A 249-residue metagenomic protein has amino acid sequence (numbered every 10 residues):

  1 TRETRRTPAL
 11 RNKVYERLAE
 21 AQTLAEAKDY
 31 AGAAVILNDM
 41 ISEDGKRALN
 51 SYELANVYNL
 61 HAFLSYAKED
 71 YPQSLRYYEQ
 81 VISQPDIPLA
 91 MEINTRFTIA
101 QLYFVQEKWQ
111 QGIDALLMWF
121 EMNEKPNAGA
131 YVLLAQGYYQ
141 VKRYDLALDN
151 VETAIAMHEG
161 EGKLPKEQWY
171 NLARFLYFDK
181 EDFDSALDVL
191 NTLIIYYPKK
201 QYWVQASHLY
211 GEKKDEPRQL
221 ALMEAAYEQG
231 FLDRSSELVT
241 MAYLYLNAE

Functional and structural regions predicted by a protein language model:
T1-E79, M91-N94: N-terminal leader/linker segments that initiate helical-solenoid repeat arrays
E3-A9, I41-N50, I82-P88, L117-K125 (+3 more regions): Solenoid-like repeat scaffolds
L10-A19, N50-Y58, P88-T98, N123-L133 (+6 more regions): Generic helix N-cap/helix-start motif at coil->alpha-helix transitions
L24, S65, Y103, Y138 (+3 more regions): Residue at a conserved register position within TPR or TPR-like alpha-solenoid repeats
A27, K68, Q106, V141 (+3 more regions): Structural motif corresponding to the intra-repeat A-B loop/turn of tetratricopeptide repeats
Y30, Y71, W109, Y144 (+2 more regions): TPR-repeat structural position
